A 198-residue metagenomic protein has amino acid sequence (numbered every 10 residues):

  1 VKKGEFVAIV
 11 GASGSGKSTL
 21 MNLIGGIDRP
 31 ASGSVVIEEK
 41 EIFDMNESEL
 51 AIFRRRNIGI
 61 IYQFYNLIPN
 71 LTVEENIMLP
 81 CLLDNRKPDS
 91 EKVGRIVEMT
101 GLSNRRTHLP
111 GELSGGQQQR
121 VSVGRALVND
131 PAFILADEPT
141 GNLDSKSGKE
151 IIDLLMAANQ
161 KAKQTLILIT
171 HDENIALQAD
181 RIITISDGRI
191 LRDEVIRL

Functional and structural regions predicted by a protein language model:
V1-I185: ABC family nucleotide-binding domain
R189-L198: Conserved beta-strand-loop-alpha-helix hinge in the C-terminal portion of ABC ATPase nucleotide-binding domains
